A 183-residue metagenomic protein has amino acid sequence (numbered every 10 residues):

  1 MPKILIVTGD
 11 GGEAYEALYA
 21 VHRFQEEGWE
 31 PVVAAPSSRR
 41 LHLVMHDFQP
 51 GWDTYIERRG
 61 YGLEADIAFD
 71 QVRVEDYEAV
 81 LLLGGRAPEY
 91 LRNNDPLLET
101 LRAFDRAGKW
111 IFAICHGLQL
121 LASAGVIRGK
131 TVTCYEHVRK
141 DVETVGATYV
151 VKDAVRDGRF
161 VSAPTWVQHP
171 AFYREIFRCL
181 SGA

Functional and structural regions predicted by a protein language model:
M1-A107, I111, L120-T131, R139-A183: Extended, subdomain-level signal for the structured scaffold at the beginning of enzyme domains
C115: Catalytic nucleophile serine of serine hydrolases, specifically the conserved "nucleophile elbow" pentapeptide
